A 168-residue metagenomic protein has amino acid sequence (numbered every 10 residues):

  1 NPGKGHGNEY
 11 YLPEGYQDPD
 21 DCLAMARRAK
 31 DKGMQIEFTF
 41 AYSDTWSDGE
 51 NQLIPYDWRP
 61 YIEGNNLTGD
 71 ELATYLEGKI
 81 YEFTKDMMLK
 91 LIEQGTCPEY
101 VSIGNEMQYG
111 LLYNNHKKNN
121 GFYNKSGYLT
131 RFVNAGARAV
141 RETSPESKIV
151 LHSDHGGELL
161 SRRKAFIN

Functional and structural regions predicted by a protein language model:
N1-K125, T130-K148, H152-D154: Substrate-binding cleft and catalytic face of glycoside hydrolase catalytic domains, especially the flexible beta-alpha
G49-E50, G157-N168: Distinct, well-ordered alpha-helical segments
